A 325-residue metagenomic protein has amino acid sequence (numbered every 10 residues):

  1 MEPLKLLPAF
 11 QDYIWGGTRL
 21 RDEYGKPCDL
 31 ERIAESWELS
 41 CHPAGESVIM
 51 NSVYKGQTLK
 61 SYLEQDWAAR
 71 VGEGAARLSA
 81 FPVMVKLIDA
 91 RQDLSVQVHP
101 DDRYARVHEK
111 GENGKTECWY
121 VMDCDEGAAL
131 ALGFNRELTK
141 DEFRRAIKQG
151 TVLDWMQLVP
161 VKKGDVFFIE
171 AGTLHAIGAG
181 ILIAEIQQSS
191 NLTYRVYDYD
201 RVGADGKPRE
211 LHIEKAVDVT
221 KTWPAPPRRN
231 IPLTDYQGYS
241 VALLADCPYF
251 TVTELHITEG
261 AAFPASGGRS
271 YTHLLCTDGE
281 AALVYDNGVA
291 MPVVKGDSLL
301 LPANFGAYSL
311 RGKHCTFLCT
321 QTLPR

Functional and structural regions predicted by a protein language model:
M1-L138, D198-R228, V252, P324-R325: Transition-metal
A80, I88-D93, C124-G127, T173-L192 (+3 more regions): Ligand-binding loop in jelly-roll beta-barrel domains
V85, L94, G111, E117-Y120 (+5 more regions): His/acidic/aromatic-lined binding-pocket segments of jelly-roll/cupin-type domains and related regulatory beta-sandwich
E137-Q149, R269-A282: Short, basic/aromatic beta-hairpin or loop at an interaction surface
A146-Y194: Loop-centered beta-sheet repeat module
M156-F168, Y285-F305: Short acidic-glycine-tyrosine-enriched beta hairpin
L211-R269: Functionally critical, mid-to-C-terminal surface segments that flank or help form catalytic/ligand
A262-F263, G279-V284, S298: Short beta-strand segments in beta-sandwich/barrel cores
